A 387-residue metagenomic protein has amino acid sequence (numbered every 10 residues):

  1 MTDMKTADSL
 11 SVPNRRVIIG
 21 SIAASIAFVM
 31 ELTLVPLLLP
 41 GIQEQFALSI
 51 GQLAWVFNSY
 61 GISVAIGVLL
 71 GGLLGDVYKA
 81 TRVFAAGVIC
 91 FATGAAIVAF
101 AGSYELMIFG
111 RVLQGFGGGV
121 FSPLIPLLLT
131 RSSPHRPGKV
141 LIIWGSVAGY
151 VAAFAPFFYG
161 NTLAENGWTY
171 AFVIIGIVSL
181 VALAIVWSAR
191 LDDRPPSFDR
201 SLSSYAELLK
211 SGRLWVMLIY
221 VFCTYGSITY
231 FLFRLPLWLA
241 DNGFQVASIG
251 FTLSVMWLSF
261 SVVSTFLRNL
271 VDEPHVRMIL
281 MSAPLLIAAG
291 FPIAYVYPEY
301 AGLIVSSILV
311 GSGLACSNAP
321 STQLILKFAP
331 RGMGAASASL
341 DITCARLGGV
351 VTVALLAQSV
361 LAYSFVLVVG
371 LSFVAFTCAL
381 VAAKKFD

Functional and structural regions predicted by a protein language model:
R16-I50, G71, F231-P236: Extracytoplasmic
A47, K79, F100-L106, G117 (+2 more regions): Helix-breaking motifs and short loop linkers at transmembrane-helix boundaries and internal kinks in secondary membrane
A65-G102: Conserved MFS/SLC helix-loop-helix module at the cytosolic interface between two early adjacent transmembrane helices
V68-K79, V262-H275: Helix-to-loop junctions at the C-terminal end of transmembrane segments in multipass secondary transporters
G94, E105-Q114, A301-L309: Paired small-residue
G110-A148: Cytoplasmic helix-loop-helix junction between adjacent transmembrane helices in 12-TM secondary transporters
H135-G138, I142-W187: Helix-loop-helix hairpin linking two adjacent transmembrane segments in secondary transporters
F328-L361: A late C-terminal transmembrane helix in Major Facilitator Superfamily
